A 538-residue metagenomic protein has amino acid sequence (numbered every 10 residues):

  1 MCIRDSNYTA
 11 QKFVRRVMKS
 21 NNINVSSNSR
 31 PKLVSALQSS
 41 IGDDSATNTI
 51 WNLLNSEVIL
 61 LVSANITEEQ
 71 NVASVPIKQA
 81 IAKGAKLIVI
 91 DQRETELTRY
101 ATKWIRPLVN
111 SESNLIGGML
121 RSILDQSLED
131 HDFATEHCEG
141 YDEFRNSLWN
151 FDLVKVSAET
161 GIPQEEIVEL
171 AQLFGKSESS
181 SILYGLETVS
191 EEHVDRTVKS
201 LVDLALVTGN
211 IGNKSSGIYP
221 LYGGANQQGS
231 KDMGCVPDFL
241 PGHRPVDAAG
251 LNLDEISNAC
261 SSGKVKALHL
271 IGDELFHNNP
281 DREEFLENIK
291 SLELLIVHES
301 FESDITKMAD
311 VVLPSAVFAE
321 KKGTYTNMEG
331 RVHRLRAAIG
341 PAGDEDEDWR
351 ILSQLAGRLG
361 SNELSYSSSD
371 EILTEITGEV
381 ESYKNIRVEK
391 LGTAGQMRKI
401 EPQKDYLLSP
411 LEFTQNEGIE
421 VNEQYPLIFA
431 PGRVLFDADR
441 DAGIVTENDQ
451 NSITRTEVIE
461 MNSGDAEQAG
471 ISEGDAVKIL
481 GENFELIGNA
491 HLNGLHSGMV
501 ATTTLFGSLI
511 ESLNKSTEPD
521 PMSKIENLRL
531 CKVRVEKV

Functional and structural regions predicted by a protein language model:
R4-K321, L355-E363, F429, E485 (+1 more regions): Catalytic alpha/large subunits of respiratory electron-transfer oxidoreductases, centered on bis-MGD molybdoenzymes
A46, I167-E169, L253-E255, P410-E417 (+1 more regions): Glycine-rich, charged/polar anion/phosphate-binding loops that engage phosphate groups from diverse ligands
I50, E320-P341, I351-R358: Glycine/threonine-rich phosphate-binding loop and adjacent beta-strand/alpha-helix elements that clamp
G185-E187, L411, A430-V434, N493 (+2 more regions): Structured loops at beta-to-helix junctions and adjacent beta-edge loops in soluble globular domains
L186-S190, A337-E345: A short glycine-threonine-serine/GTX helix/turn-capping micro-motif
V198, D370-N451: Long, low-complexity segments enriched in small/aliphatic residues
N278-D281, T306-K307, K322-T324, A438-D441 (+3 more regions): Extended hydrophobic-aromatic, low-complexity segments
P341-A394, Q424, T446-E460, G464-V538: Long, contiguous, secondary-structure-rich segments that constitute the structural scaffold of globular domains
